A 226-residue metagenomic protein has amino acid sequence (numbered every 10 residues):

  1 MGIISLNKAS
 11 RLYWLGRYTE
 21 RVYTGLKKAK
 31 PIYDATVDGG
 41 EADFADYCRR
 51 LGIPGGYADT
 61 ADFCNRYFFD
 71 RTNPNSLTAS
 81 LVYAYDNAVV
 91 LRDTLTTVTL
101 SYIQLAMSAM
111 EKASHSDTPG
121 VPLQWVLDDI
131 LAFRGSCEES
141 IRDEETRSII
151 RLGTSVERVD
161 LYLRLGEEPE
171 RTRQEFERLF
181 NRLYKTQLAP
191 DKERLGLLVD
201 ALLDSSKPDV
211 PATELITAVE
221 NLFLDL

Functional and structural regions predicted by a protein language model:
M1-L226: Alpha-helical transmembrane segments and their helix-helix packing motifs
